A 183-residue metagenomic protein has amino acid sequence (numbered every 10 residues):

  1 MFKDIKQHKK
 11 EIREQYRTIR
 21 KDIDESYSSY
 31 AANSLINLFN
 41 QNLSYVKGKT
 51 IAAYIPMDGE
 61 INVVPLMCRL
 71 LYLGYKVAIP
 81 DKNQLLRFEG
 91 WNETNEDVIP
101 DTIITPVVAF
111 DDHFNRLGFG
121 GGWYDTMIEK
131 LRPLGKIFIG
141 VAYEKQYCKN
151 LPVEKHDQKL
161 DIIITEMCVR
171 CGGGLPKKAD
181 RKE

Functional and structural regions predicted by a protein language model:
M1-Q7, D22, T94, V98-I103 (+2 more regions): Surface-exposed, charge/polar-rich loops and edge strands
F2-I99: N-terminal active-site beta-alpha-beta segment that forms phosphate/nucleotide-binding and substrate-recognition loops
Y16, A53, V77, I104 (+2 more regions): A residue-level signal for conserved active-site and pocket-lining positions in enzyme catalytic cores
I55, V107, M167: Glycine-rich, N-terminal phosphate-binding loop of Rossmann-like dinucleotide-binding domains
M57-G59, V108-D112: Short glycine-rich anion-binding loops that position phosphate/pyrophosphate groups of nucleotides and phosphorylated
E89, P106-A109: A structured binding-face within diverse protein domains that lines the active/interaction site
F119-D125: Charged helix-capping and loop-helix junction motifs
